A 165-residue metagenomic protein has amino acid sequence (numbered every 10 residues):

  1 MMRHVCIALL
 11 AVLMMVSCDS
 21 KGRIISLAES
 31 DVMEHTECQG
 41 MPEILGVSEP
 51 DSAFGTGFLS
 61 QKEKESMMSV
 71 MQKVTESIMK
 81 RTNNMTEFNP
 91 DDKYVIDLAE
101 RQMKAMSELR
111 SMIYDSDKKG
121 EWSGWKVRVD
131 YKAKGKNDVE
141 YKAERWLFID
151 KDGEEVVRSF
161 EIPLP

Functional and structural regions predicted by a protein language model:
M1-V16: Sec-dependent bacterial lipoprotein signal peptides
C18-P165: Cystatin/cathelin-like cysteine-protease inhibitor module
